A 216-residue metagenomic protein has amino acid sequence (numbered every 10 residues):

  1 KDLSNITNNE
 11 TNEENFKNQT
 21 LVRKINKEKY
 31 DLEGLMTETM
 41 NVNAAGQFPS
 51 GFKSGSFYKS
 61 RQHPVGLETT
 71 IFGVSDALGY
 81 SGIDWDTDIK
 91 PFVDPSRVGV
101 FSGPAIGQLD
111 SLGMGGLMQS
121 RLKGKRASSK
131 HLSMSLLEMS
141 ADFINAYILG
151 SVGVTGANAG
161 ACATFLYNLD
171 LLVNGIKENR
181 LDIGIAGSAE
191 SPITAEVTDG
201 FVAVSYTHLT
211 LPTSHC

Functional and structural regions predicted by a protein language model:
K1-S56: N-terminal structural subdomain of ketosynthase/condensing enzymes
D2, S60-I83, T87: N-terminal amphipathic, basic-rich helices that act as targeting or association modules
L21-M40, R61, V65, P104-A157 (+1 more regions): Active-site-proximal gating segment of KS-fold condensing enzymes and close homologs
T70-I83, L137, A141, T155-E190: Active-site-proximal alpha-helical scaffold in enzymes
S75-D76, S81-W85, I89-R121: Hydrophobic alpha-helical hairpins/lids featuring a short glycine-rich hinge
P95-V98, A127, G150-V154, N179-G184: Short coil/turn connectors at secondary-structure junctions
T207-T213: Conserved small/polar residues in nucleotide/adenosyl-binding loops
